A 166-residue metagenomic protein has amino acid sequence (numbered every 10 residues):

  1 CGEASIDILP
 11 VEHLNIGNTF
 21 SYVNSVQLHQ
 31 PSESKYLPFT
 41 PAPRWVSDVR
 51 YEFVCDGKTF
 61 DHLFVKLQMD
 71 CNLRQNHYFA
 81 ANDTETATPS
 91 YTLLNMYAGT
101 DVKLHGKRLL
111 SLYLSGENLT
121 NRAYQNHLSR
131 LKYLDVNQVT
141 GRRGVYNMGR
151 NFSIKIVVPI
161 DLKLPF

Functional and structural regions predicted by a protein language model:
C1-Q75: Gram-negative outer-membrane beta-barrel transporters
E3, Q30-P38, A81-A87, V139-G144: Extracellular loop and loop/strand-boundary signature of outer-membrane beta-barrel proteins
E3-S5, D48-R50, K66, Y97-D101 (+2 more regions): Outer-membrane beta-barrel architecture
L9-V11, T40, P89, H105 (+1 more regions): Surface-exposed coil/turn segments at beta-strand junctions on protein surfaces, enriched
F39-W45, S90-L94, M148-F152: Residues that define the transmembrane beta-barrel architecture of outer-membrane proteins
H62-F64, Y91-N95, L109-S111, N151: Active-site lining segments that contact anionic ligands and/or coordinate catalytic metals
L73-Y78, T100-F166: C-terminal beta-signal and adjacent terminal beta-strands/loops of Gram-negative outer-membrane beta-barrel proteins
N76-N82, T92-G99: Short, local alpha-helical segments
